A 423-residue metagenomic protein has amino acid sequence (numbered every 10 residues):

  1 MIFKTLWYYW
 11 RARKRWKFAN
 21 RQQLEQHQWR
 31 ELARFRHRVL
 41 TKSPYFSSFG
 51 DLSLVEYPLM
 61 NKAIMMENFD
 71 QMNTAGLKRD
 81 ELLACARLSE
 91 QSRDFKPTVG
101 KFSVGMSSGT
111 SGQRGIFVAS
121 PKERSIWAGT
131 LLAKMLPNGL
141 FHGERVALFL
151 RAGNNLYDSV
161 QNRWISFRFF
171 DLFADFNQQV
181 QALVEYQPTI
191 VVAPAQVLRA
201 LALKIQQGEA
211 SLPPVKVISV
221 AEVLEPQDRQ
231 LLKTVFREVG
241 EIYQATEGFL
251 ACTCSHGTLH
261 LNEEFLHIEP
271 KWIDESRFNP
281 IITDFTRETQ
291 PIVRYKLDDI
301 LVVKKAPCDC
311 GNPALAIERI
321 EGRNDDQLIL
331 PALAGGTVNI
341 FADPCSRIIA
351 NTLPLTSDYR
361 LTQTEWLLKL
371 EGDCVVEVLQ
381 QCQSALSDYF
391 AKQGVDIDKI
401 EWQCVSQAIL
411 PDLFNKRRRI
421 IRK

Functional and structural regions predicted by a protein language model:
M1-M106, G112-I126, L132-P137, F141 (+3 more regions): Nucleotide 5′-phosphate-binding alpha/beta core
M1-R30, R34-F35, S166-K423: Active-site glycine/GP-rich loop and adjacent strand/helix microenvironment that borders small-molecule binding pockets
S48-L52, D158-V160, A210, L232-K233: Short loop/helix-cap segments at secondary-structure boundaries that form the rim of catalytic
G105, G109, G129-L136, A147 (+5 more regions): A broadly conserved amphipathic alpha-helix scaffold signal in soluble, globular proteins
S108-S111, N162-W164: Acidic/polar active-site rim loop that often engages polyanionic ligands
R114, N154-L156, R287-Q290: Short, acidic Gly/Pro/Ser/Thr-rich loop/turn segments
A119-S120, L150, A195, Y243: Glycine-rich, histidine-containing beta strand-loop boundary motifs that form or position
L132-F170: Conserved AMP-binding loop of ANL adenylate-forming enzymes
